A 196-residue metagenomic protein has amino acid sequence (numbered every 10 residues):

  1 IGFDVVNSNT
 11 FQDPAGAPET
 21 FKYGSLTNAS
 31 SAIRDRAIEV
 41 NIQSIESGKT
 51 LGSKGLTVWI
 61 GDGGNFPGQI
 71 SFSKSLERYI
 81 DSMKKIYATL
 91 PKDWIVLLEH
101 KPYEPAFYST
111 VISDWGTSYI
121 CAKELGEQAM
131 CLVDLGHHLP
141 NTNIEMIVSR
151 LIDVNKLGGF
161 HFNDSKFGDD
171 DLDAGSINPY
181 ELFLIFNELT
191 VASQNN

Functional and structural regions predicted by a protein language model:
G2-S8, G16-G126, M130: Active-site acidic/histidine proton-transfer and metal-coordination neighborhood in alpha/beta enzyme cores
E46, K54, G68, I80-I95 (+2 more regions): Histidine-acidic metal/acid-base catalytic patches
